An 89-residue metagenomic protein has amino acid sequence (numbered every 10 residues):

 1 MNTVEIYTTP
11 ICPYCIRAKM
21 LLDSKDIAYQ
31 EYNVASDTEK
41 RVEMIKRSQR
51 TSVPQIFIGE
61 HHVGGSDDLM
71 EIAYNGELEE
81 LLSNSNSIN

Functional and structural regions predicted by a protein language model:
M1-A28: Local sequence-structure signature of Cys/Sec-based thiol-disulfide redox active-site neighborhoods
M1-E5, L81-L82, S87-I88: Extracytoplasmic thiol/disulfide redox context detector
P13, E39, G64: Short alpha-helical
I16, V42, E80: Alpha-helical elements of the RecA-like P-loop NTPase motor core of helicases
V34-R50: Thioredoxin-like thiol-disulfide oxidoreductase module
S48-F57, D67: Structural micro-motif
I58-S85: Non-catalytic, surface beta->alpha helical segment in thiol-disulfide oxidoreductase systems
